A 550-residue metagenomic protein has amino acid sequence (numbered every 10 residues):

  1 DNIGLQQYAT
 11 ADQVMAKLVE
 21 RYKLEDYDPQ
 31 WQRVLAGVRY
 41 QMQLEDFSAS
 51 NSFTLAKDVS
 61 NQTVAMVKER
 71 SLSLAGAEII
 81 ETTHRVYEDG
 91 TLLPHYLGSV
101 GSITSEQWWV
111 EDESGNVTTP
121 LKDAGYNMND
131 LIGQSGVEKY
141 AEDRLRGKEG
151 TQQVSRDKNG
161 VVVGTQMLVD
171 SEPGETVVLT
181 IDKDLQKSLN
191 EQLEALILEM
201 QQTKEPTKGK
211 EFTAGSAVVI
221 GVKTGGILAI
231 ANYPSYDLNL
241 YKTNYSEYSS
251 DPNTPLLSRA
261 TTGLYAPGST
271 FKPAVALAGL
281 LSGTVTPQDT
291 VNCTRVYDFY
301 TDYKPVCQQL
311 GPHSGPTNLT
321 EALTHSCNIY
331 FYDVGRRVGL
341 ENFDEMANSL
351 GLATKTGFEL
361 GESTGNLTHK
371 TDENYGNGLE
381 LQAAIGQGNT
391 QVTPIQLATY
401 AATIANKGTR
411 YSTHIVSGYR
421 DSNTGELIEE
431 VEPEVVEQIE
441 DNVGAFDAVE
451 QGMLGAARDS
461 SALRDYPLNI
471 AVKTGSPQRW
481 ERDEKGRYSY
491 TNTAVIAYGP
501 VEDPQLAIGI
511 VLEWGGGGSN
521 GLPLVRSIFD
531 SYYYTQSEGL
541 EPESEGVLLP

Functional and structural regions predicted by a protein language model:
D1-D170, L198-E199, E205-S216: Membrane-proximal periplasmic segments of bacterial cell-envelope enzymes, especially penicillin-binding proteins
Q13, K17, T54, Q62 (+20 more regions): Extracytoplasmic/secreted proteins, especially bacterial periplasmic and envelope-associated proteins
G101-V110, G283-V285, N406-Y411, T535-S537: Short helix-capping/linker segments at secondary-structure and domain boundaries
L131, G518-S519: Ordered, soluble secondary-structure elements with a strong preference for glycine-centered loop motifs and nearby
S155-E172, I181, G209-K210, G215-T270 (+2 more regions): Beta-lactam-recognizing serine transpeptidase/beta-lactamase-like catalytic domain environment
Q192-K204, A457: Structural motif corresponding to the C-terminal cap of alpha-helices
L193, I197, G335, M453 (+2 more regions): Hydrophobic residues within well-ordered, non-membrane alpha-helices that form the packing/core of soluble catalytic
A405, A457, R526-S537: Short amphipathic alpha-helical signal-transduction/dimerization elements
